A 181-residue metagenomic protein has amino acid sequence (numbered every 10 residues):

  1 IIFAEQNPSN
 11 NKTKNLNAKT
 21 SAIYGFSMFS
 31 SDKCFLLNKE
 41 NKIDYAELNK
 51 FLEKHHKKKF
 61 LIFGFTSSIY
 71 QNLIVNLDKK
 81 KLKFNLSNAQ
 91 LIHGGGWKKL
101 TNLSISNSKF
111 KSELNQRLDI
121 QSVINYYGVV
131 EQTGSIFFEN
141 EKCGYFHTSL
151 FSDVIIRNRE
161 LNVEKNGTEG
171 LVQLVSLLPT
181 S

Functional and structural regions predicted by a protein language model:
I1-E5: Short hydrophobic beta-strand segments
N11-S181: Active-site glycine/GP-rich loop and adjacent strand/helix microenvironment that borders small-molecule binding pockets
